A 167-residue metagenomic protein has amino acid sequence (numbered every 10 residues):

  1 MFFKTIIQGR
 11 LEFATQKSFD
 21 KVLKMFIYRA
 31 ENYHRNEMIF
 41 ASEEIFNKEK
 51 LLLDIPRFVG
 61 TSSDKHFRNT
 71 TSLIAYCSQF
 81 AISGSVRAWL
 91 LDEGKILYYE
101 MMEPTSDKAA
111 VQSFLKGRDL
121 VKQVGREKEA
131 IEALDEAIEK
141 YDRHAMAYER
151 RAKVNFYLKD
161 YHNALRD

Functional and structural regions predicted by a protein language model:
M1-F2, R151: Absolute protein N-terminus
F2-Q112: Long, contiguous interaction/recruitment modules in multidomain scaffold/adaptor proteins
K24, E132, R166: Replace "anionic and nucleotidyl ligands
D64, E127-K128, H162: Residue register within tetratricopeptide repeats
E103-M146, R150-Y157: Alpha-helical segment of the N-proximal tetratricopeptide repeat
K159-D167: Short, intrinsically disordered, charge-balanced linker/junction segments flanking boundaries in proteins
